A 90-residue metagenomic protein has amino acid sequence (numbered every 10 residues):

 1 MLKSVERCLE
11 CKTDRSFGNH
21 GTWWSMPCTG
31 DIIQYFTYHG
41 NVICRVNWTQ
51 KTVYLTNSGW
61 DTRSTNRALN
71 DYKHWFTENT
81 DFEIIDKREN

Functional and structural regions predicted by a protein language model:
M1-N90: Terminal leader/tail segments of proteins
